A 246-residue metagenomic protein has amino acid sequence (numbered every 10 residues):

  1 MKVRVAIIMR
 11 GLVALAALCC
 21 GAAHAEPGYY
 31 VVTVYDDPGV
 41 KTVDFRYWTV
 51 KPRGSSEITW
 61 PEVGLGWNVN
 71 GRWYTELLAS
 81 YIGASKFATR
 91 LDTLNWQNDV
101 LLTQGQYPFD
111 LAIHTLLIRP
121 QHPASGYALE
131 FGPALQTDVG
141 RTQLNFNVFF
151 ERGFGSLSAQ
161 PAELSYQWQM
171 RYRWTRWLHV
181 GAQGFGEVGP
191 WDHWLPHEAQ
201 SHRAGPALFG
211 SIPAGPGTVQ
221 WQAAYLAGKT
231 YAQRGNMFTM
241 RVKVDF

Functional and structural regions predicted by a protein language model:
M1-Y29: Cleavable N-terminal export/targeting peptides
H24-F246: Transmembrane beta-barrel domains of Gram-negative outer membranes and organellar outer membranes
